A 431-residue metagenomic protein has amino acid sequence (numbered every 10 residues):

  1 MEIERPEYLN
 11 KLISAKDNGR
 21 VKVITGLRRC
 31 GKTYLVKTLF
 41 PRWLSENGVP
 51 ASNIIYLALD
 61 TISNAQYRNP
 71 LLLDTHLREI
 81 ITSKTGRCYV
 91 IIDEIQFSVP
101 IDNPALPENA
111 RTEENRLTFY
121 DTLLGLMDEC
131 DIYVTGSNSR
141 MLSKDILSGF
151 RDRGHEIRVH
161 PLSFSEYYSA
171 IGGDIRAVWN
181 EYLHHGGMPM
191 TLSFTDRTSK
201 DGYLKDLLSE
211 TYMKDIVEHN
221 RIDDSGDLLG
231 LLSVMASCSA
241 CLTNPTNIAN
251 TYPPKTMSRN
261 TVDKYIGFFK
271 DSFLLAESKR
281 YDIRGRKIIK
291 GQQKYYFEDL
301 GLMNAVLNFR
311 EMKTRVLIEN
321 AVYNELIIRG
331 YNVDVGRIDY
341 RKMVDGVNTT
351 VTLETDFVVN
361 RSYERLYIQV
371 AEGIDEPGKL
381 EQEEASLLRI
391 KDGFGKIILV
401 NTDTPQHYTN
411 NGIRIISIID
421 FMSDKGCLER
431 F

Functional and structural regions predicted by a protein language model:
M1-D17: Pre-Walker A adenine-sensing motif
I24: Hydrophobic anchor at the beta1->P-loop junction of P-loop NTPases
T33: Walker A/P-loop
I55-T85: Short glycine-rich substrate-engagement loop in P-loop NTPases that contacts/grips substrate
I91, D131-S137: Structural recognition of the conserved hydrophobic beta-strand(s) that form the central parallel beta-sheet of P-loop
S137-S139, S143-L242, T246: Interdomain motor-coupling "hinge/lid" segment immediately C-terminal to the ATP-binding subdomain of NTP-driven enzymes
R197-T198, G202-R365: Accessory nucleic acid-recognition modules appended to NTPase machines
E372-I419: Catalytic cores of nucleic-acid endonucleases
